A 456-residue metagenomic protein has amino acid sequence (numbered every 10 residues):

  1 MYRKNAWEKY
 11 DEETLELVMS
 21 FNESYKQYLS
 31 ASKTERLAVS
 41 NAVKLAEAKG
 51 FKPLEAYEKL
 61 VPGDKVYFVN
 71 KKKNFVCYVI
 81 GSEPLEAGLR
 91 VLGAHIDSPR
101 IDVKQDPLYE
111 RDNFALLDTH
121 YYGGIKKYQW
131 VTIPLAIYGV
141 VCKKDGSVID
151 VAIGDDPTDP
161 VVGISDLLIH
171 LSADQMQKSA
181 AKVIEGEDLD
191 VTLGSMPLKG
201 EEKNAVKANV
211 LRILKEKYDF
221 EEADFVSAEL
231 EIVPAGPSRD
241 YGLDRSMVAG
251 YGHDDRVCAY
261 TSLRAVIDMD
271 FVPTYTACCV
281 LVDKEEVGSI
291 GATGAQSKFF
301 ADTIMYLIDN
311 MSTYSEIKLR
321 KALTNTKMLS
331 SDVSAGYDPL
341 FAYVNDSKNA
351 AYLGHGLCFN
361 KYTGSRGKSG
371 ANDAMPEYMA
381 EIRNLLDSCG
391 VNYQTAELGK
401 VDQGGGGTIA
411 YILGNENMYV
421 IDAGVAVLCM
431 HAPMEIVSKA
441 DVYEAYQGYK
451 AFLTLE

Functional and structural regions predicted by a protein language model:
M1-E456: N-terminal hydrophobic/helix-forming segments and targeting peptides
